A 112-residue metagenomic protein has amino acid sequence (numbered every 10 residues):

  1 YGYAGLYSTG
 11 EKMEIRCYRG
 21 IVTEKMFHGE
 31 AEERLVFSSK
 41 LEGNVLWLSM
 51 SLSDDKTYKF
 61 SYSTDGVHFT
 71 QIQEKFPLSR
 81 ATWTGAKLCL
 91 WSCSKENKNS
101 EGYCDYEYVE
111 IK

Functional and structural regions predicted by a protein language model:
Y1-K112: Extracellular glycan-recognition regions
